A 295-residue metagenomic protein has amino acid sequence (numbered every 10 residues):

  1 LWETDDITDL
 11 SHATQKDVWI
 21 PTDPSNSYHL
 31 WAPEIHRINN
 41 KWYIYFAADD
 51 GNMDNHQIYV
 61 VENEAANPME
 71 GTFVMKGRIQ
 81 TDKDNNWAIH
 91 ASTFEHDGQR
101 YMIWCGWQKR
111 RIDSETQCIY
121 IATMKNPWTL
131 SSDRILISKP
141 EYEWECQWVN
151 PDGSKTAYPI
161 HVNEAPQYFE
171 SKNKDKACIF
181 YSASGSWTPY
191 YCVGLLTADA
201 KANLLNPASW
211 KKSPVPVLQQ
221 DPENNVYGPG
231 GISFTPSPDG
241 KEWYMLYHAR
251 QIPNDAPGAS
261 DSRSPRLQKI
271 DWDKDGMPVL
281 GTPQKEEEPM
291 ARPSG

Functional and structural regions predicted by a protein language model:
L1-G295: Carbohydrate-active catalytic/glycan-binding domains of CAZyme proteins, especially the secreted or lumenal ectodomains
